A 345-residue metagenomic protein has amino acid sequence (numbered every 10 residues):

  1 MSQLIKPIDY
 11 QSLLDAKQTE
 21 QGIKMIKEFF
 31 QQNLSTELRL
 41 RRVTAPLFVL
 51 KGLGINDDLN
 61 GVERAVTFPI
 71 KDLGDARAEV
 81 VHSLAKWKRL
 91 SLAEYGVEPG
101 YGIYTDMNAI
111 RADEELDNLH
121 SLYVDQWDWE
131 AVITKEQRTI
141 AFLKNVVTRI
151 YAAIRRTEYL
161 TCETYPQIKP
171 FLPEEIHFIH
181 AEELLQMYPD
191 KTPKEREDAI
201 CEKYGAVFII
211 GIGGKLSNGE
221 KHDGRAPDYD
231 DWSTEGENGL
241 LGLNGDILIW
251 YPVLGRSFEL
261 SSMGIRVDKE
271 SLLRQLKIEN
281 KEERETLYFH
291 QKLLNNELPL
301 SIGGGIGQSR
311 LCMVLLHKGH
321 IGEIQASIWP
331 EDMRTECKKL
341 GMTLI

Functional and structural regions predicted by a protein language model:
S2-H120, D128-V132: Class II aminoacyl-tRNA synthetase-like tRNA-binding/catalytic domains
Q21, M25, F29, R138-N145 (+3 more regions): Generic recognition of stable, solvent-exposed alpha-helical segments in well-folded globular domains
I23-I26, F30, L34, F68 (+8 more regions): Generic structural hydrophobic/aromatic packing signal, biased to beta-strands
L34-R41, I150-T161, G319: A generic secondary-structure signal for well-formed alpha-helical elements
V43, G52-N56, I168-I179, P330: N-terminal pre-domains immediately preceding structured catalytic cores
G61, L73, G96-P99, I103 (+6 more regions): A generic structural signal for short, non-catalytic loop/turn and secondary-structure boundary residues
T105-A199: Extended, charged alpha-beta segments that form solvent-exposed binding/catalytic grooves in nucleic-acid-handling
I110, A181-I345: A translation/RNA-centric and nucleic-acid-associated enzymatic feature enriched in Class II aminoacyl-tRNA synthetases
